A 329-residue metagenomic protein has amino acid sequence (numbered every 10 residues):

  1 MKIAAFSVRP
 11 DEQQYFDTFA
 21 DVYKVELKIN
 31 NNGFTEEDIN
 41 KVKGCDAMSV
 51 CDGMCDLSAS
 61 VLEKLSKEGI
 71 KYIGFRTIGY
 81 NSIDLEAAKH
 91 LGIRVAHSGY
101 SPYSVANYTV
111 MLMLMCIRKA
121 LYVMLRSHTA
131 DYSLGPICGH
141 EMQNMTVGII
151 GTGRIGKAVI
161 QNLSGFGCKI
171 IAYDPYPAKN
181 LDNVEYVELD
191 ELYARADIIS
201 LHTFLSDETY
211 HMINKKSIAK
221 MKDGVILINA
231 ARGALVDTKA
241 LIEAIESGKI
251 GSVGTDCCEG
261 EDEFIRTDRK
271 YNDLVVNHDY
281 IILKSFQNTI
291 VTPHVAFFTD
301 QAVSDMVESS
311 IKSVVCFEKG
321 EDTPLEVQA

Functional and structural regions predicted by a protein language model:
M1-C45, C51: N-terminal glycine-/charge-rich "phosphate-binding" loop or analogous flexible N-terminal tail
K41-A47, E68-I70, A194-I199, K222-V225: Short acidic/histidine-rich motifs immediately flanking catalytic phosphotransfer sites in two-component signaling
C45-M124: Phosphate/diphosphate ligand-binding glycine-rich loop within oxidoreductases
D52-G53, D197, T203-L205, A231-R232 (+1 more regions): Short glycine-/small-residue-rich Rossmann-like dinucleotide-binding loops
D56-I70, E208-L227: Rossmann-fold NAD(P) dinucleotide-binding segment
K67-K71, L91-I93, C168, D223-V225 (+1 more regions): A short helix->loop->beta-strand "cap" motif at the edges of active sites that frequently abuts
P136-D223: Rossmann-like dinucleotide/phosphate-binding beta-alpha-beta segment
G224, G233-A329: Rossmann-like dinucleotide-binding domain for NAD(H)/NADP(H)
